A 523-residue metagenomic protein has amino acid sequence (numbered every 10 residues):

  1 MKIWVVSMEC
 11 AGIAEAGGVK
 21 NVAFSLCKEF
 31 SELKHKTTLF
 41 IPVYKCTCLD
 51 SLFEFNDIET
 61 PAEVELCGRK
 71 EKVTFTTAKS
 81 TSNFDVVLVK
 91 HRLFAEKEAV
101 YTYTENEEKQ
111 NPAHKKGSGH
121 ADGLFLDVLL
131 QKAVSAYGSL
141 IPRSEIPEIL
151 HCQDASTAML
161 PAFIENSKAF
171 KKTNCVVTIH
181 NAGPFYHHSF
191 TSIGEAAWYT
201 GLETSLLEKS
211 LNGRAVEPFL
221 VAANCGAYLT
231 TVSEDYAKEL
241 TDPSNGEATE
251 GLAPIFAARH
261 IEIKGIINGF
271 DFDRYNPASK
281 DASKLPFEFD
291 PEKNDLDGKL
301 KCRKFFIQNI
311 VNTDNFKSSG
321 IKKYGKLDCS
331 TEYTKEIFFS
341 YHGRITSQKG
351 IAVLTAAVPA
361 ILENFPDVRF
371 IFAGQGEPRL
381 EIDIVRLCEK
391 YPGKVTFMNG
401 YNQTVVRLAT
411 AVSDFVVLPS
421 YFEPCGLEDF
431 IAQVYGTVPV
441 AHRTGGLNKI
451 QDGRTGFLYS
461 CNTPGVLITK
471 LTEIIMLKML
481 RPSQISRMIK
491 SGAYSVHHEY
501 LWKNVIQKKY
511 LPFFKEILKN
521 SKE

Functional and structural regions predicted by a protein language model:
M1-E523: Catalytic cores of nucleotide-sugar-dependent glycosyltransferases that transfer UDP/GDP/TDP-activated
